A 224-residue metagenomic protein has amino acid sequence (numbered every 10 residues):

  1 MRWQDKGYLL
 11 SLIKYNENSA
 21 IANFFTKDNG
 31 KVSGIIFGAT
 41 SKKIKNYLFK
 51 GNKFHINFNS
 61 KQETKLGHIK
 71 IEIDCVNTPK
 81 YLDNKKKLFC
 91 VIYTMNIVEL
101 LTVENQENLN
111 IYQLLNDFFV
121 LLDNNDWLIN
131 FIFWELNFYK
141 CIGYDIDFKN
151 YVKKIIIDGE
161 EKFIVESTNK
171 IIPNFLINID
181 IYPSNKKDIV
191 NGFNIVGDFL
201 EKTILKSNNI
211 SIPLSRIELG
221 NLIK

Functional and structural regions predicted by a protein language model:
M1-S19, F25-K224: Non-catalytic alpha-helical scaffolds and adjoining flexible linkers that form interface surfaces for assembly
